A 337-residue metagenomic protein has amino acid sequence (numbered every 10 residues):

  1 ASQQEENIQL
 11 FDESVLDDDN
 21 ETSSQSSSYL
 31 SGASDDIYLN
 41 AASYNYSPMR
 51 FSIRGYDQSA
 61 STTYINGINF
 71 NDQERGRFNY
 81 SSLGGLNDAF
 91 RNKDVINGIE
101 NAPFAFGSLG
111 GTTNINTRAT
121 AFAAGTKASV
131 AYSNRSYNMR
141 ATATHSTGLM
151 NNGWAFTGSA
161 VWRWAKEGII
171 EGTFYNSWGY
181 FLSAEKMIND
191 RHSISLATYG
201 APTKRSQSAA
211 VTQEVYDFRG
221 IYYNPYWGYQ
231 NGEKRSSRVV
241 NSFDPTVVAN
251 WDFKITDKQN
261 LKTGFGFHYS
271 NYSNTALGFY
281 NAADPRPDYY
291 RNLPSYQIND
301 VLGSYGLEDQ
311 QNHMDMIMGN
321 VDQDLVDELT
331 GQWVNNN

Functional and structural regions predicted by a protein language model:
A1-L30, R50, Y56-Q58: N-terminal periplasmic "start-of-domain" segments of outer-membrane beta-barrel proteins
N20-G32, M49-S52, Y80-G84, K93-V95 (+2 more regions): N-terminal periplasmic accessory domains that precede and gate Gram-negative outer-membrane beta-barrel machines
S28-N69: Extracytoplasmic beta-strand/coil segments of soluble accessory domains associated with Gram-negative outer-membrane
I37-A41, I68-I99, N116-R118, F122 (+1 more regions): Short acidic/polar hinge/loop motifs at secondary-structure boundaries that mediate gating or recognition
N40, E100-F104, V130-N134, G168-E171 (+3 more regions): Outer-membrane beta-barrel domain signature
R91, T117-T126, F156-A165, F218-E233 (+1 more regions): Flexible, solvent-exposed coil segments and beta strand-coil junctions, predominantly the extracellular/periplasmic
K127, Y132-A165, I169-S208, V239 (+1 more regions): Transmembrane beta-barrel wall of Gram-negative outer-membrane proteins
E185, S193-N250, S273-N336: Acidic/polar loop-and-plug regions of large Gram-negative outer-membrane beta-barrel proteins
